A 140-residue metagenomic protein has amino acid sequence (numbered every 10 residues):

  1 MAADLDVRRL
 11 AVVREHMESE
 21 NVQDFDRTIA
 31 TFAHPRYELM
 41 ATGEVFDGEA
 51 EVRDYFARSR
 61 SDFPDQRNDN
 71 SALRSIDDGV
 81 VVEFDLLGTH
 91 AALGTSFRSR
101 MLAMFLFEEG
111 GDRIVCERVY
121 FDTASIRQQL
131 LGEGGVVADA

Functional and structural regions predicted by a protein language model:
M1-T31, P35, G135-A140: Short, low-complexity N-terminal intrinsically disordered segments enriched in polar/charged residues
A2-D4, A57-A140: A beta-strand edge to alpha-helix "cap/lid" segment located at domain peripheries
V7, F25-D77: A solvent-exposed, acidic/Ser-Thr-rich amphipathic alpha-helical stretch
E15-E18, T42, C116: Short, flexible active-site loop motifs that bind/organize anionic cofactors or intermediates
